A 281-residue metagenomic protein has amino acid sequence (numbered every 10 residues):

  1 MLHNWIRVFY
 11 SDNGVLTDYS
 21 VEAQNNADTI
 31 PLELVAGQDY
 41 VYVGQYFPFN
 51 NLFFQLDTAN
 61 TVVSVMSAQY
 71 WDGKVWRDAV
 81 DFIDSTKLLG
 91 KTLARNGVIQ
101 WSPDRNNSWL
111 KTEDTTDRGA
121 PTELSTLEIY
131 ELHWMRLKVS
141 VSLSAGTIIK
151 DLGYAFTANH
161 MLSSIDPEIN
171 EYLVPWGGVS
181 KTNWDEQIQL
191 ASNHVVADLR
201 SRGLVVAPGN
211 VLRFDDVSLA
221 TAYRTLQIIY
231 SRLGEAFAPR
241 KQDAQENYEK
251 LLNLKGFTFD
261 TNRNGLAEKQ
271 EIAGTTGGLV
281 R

Functional and structural regions predicted by a protein language model:
M1-F156: Signature of Asx- and small-polar-rich beta-strand/turn repeats characteristic of beta-solenoid architectures
M1-W5, N13-V15, G73-R77, K150-D215 (+1 more regions): Conserved short "hinge" loops at termini or chain/domain junctions
I6-R7, L16, G37-D39, D151-G153 (+6 more regions): Generic intrinsically disordered, low-complexity segments enriched for polar/acidic and small residues
R7, R77, R95, R105 (+9 more regions): Arginine residue identity/basic-tract feature
P103-T122, P167-V179, V206, N210 (+1 more regions): Charged, low-complexity surface segments at secondary-structure and domain boundaries
D185-T258: Internal mixed-charge
K255-T258, R263-A267: Preference for long, well-ordered alpha-helical segments
